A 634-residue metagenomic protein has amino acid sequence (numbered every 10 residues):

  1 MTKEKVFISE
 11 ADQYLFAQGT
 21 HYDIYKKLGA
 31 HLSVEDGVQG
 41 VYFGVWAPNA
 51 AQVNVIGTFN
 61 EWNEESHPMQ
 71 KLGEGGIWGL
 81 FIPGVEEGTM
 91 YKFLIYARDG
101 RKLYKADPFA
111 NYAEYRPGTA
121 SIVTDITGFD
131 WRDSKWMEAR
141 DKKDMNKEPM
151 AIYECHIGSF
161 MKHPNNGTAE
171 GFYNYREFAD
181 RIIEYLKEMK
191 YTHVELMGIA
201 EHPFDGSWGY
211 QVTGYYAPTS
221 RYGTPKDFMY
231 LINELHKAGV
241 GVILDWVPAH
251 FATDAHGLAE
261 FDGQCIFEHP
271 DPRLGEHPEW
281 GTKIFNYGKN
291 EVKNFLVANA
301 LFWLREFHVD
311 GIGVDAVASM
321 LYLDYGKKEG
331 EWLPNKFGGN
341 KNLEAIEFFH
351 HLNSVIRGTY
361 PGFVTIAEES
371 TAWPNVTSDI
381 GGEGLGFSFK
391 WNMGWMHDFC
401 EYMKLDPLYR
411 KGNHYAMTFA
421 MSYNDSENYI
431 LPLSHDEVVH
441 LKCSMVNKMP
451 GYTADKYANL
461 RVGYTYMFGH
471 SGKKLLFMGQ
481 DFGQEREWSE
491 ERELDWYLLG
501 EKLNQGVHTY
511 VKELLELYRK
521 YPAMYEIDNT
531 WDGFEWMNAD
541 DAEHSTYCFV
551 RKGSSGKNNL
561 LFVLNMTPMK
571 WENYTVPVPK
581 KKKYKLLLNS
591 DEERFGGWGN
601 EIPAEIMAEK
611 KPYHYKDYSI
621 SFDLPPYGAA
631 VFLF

Functional and structural regions predicted by a protein language model:
M1-P149, R176-L186, K190, A454-Y457 (+2 more regions): Carbohydrate-interacting/catalytic domains
A47-N49, G73, G84, H156-M161 (+8 more regions): Short, flexible loop/turn elements at secondary-structure junctions
Q70, F204-G209, T253-E260, T377-S378 (+2 more regions): Short glycine-biased active-site loop of nucleotidyltransferases that positions the nucleotide triphosphate and helps
E114, S134-K147, H156-K341: Substrate-binding/active-site clefts of carbohydrate-active enzymes
R181-I182, D227, L231, V292-W303 (+4 more regions): Alpha-helical packing segments of well-folded alpha/beta enzyme cores
H308-D310, Y325-E490, L498, R519-V576 (+2 more regions): Conserved alpha/beta catalytic core and glycan-binding cleft of carbohydrate-active enzymes
